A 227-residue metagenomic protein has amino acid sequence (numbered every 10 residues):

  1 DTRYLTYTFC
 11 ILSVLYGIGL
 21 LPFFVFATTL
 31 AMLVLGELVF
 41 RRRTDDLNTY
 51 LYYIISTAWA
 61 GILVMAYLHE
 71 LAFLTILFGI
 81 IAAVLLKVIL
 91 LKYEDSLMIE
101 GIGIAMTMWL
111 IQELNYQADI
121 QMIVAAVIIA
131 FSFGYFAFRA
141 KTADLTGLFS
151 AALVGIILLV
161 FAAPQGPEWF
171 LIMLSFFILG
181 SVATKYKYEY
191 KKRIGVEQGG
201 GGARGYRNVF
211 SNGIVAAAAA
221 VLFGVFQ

Functional and structural regions predicted by a protein language model:
D1-L110, A118-Q227: Interhelical loop and helix-boundary elements at the membrane-water interface of polytopic inner-membrane proteins
